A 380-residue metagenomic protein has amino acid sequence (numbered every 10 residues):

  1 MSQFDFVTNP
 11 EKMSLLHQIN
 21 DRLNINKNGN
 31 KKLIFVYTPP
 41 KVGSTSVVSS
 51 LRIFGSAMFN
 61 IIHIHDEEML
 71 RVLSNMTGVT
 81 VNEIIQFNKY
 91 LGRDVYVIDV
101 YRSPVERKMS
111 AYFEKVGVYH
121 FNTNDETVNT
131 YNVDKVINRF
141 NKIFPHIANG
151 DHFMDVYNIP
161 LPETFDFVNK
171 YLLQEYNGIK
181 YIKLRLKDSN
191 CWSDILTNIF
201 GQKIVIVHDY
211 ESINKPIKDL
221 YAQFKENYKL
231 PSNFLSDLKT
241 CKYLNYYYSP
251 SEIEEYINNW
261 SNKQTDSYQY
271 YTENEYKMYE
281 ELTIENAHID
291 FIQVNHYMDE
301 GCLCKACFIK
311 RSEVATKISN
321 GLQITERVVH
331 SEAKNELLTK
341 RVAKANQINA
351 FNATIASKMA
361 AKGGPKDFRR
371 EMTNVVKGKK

Functional and structural regions predicted by a protein language model:
S2-I25, F200-K380: PAPS-dependent sulfotransferases, especially Golgi type II membrane carbohydrate sulfotransferases
S2-N20, E68-N88: Membrane-interacting alpha-helical segments
N28, P39, H296: Residue-level marker of regulatory loop/turn positions in helix-turn-helix DNA-binding domains and in histidine
N28-I34, R93-V95: A short, charged/proline- and glycine-enriched loop that marks the coil->beta-strand transition at the N-terminal
K32-I53, R102-E106: Catalytic nucleophile-elbow at a beta strand-turn-alpha helix junction centered on a G-D-S/GDSL motif, marking
F54-G55, K115: Active-site catalytic pocket residues across diverse enzymes, especially alpha/beta-hydrolases
S56-L73: A short beta-strand-loop structural module common to alpha/beta enzyme folds
L70-V100, V105-K239, Y243-Y246: PAPS-dependent sulfotransferase catalytic domain
